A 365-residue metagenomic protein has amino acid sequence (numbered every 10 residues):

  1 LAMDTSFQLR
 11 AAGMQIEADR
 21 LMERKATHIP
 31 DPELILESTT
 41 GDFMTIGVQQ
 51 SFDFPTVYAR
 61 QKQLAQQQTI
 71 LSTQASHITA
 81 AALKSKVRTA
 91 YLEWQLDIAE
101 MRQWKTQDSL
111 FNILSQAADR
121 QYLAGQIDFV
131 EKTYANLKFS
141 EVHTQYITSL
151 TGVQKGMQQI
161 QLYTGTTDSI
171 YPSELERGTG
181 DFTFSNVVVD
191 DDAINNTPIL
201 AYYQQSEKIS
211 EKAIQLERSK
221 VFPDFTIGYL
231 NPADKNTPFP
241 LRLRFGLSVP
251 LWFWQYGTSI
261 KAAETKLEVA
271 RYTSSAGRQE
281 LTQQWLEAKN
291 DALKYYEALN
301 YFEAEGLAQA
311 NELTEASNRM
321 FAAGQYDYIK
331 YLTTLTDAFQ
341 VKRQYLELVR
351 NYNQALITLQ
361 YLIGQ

Functional and structural regions predicted by a protein language model:
L1-E93, E100, K105, F129 (+4 more regions): Short flexible linkers and secondary-structure junctions
L1-F54, D192-K261, T265-R271, Q283 (+2 more regions): A small-residue-enriched
A12-A26, T79, L83-W104, N112-S115 (+6 more regions): Amphipathic alpha-helical coiled-coil segments
F54-P55, Q121-A124, F253, M320: Glycine-centered coil turns and helix-coil junctions that link the paired helices within alpha-helical repeat units
A82-P198, A288-D291, Y295: Periplasmic alpha-helical coiled-coil/stalk elements that build and connect Gram-negative outer-membrane
G125, G165-T166, P223, G324 (+1 more regions): Short helix-capping/hinge motifs at transmembrane helix termini and TM-loop junctions
